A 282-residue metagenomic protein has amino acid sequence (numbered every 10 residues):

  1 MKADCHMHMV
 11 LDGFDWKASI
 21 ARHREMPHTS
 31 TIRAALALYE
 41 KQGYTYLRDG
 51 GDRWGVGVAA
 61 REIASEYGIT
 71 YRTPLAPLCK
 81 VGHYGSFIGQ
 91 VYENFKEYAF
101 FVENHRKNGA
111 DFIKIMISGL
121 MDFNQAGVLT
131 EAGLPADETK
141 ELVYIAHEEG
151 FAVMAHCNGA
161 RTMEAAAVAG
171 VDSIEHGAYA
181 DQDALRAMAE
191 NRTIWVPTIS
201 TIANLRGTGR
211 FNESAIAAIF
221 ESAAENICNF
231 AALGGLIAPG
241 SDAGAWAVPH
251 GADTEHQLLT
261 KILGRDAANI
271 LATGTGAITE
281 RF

Functional and structural regions predicted by a protein language model:
K2-I63, G82-G85: Metal-associated gating/positioning segment near the N- to mid-region
H8-D12, R53-G57, K80, G119-F123 (+4 more regions): Active-site environment of divalent metal-dependent phosphoester hydrolases
L11-M26, V81-Y92, N124-A132, R206-I216: Acidic/histidine-rich helix-loop elements that form or flank divalent-metal/phosphate-binding sites at the catalytic
T29-V58, G68-L78, A110-F123, A152 (+2 more regions): Divalent metal-dependent hydrolysis catalytic cores, especially in the metallo-beta-lactamase
D52, Q90-F100: Glycine-rich anion/phosphate-binding loops
G57-T70, T130-A136, K140, A165-Y179 (+1 more regions): Short, electropositive alpha-helical surface patch
K96-M116, D122-W195, I216-I237, N269: Histidine/acidic residue-rich metal-binding segments in metalloenzymes
E148, F220-F282: His/Asp/Glu-enriched, well-ordered alpha-helical/loop segment that forms or immediately abuts the divalent-metal
